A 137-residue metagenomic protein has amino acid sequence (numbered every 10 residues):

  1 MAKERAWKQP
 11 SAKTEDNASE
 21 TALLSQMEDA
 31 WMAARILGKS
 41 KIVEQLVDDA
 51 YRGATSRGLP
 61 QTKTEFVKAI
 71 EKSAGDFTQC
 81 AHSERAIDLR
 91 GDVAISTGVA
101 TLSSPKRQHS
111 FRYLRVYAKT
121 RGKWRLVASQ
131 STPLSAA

Functional and structural regions predicted by a protein language model:
A2-A137: A beta-strand edge to alpha-helix "cap/lid" segment located at domain peripheries
